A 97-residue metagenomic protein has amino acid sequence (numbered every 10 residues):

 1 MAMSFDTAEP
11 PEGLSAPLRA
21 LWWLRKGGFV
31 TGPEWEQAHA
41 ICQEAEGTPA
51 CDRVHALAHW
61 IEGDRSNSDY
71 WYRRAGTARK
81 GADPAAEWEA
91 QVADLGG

Functional and structural regions predicted by a protein language model:
A2-G13, A40-A45: TPR-adjacent "capping" and linker segments in tetratricopeptide-repeat scaffold/adaptor proteins
P10, W22-G28, L57-H59: Residue-level signature for tetratricopeptide repeat
E12-G13, V30-T31, T48, W60: Residues that mark the junctions of alpha-helical repeat units in TPR/alpha-solenoid scaffolds
G13-L14, A56-R65, G81-G97: TPR/TPR-like alpha-solenoid helical repeat scaffolds
A16, A20-W23, D52-H55: TPR repeat positional signature
W23, E34-Q37, I41, W71: Alpha-helical solenoid repeat scaffolds, predominantly canonical TPR units
F29-T31, W35, R65: TPR-repeat structural position
G47, I61-K80: TPR/TPR-like (Sel1-like) alpha-helical repeat modules
